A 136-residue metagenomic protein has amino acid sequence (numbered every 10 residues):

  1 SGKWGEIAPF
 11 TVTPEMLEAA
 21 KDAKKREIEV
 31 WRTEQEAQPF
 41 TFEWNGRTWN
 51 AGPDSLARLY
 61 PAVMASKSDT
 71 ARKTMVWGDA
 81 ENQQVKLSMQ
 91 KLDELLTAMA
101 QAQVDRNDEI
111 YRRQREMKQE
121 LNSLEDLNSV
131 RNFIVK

Functional and structural regions predicted by a protein language model:
S1-K136: A preference for well-ordered globular domain cores that mediate specific macromolecular interactions or catalysis
